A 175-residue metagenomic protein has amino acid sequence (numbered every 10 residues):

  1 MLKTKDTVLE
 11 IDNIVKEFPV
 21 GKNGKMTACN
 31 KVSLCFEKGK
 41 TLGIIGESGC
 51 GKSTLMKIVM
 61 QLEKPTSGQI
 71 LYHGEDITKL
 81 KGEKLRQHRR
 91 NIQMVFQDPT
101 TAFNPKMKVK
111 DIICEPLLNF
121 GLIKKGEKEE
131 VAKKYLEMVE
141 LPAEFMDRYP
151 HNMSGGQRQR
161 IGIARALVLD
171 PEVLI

Functional and structural regions predicted by a protein language model:
K22, I77-Q93, N119: ABC ATPase NBD coupling module
I45-E47: The feature captures the beta-strand-to-loop junction immediately N-terminal to the Walker
M60: Helix-to-loop junction immediately C-terminal to a conserved catalytic motif
G68-D76: Conserved ABC transporter NBD signature motif
D76, E127-E144: Conserved ABC ATPase "signature" region
H151, L169: Conserved signature/switch motifs of ABC ATPase nucleotide-binding domains
